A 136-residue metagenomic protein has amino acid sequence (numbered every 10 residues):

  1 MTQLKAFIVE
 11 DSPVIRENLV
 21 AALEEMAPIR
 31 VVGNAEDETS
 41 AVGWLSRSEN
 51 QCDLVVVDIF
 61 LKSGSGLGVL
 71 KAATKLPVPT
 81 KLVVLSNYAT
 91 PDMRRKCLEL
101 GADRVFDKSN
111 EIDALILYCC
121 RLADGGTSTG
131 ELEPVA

Functional and structural regions predicted by a protein language model:
E10: Conserved acidic carboxylate
P13-G33: Two-component/phosphorelay signaling modules centered on CheY-like receiver
N34-L54: Acidic, metal-coordinating helix/loop segments flanking the phosphotransfer/catalytic sites of two-component signaling
D37, S65-G68: Acidic catalytic/metal-coordinating carboxylates
I59-F60: The short loop immediately C-terminal to the conserved phospho-acceptor aspartate in CheY-like receiver
L67-V78: Short amphipathic alpha-helix used as the core "switch/output" element in two-component signaling
G68, A89-F106, N110: Alpha4 helix (beta4-alpha4-beta5 surface) of REC/receiver domains from two-component response regulators
